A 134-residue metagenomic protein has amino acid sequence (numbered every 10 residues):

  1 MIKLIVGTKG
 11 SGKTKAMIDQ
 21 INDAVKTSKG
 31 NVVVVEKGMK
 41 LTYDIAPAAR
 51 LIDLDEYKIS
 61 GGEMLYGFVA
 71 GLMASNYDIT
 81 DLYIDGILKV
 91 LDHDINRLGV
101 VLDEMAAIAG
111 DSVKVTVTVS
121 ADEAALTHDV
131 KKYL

Functional and structural regions predicted by a protein language model:
I2-M73, L126-D129: Conserved P-loop
D78-L134: Replace "adjacent to P-loop NTPase cores in ATP/GTP-dependent enzymes" with "adjacent to NTP-binding cores
